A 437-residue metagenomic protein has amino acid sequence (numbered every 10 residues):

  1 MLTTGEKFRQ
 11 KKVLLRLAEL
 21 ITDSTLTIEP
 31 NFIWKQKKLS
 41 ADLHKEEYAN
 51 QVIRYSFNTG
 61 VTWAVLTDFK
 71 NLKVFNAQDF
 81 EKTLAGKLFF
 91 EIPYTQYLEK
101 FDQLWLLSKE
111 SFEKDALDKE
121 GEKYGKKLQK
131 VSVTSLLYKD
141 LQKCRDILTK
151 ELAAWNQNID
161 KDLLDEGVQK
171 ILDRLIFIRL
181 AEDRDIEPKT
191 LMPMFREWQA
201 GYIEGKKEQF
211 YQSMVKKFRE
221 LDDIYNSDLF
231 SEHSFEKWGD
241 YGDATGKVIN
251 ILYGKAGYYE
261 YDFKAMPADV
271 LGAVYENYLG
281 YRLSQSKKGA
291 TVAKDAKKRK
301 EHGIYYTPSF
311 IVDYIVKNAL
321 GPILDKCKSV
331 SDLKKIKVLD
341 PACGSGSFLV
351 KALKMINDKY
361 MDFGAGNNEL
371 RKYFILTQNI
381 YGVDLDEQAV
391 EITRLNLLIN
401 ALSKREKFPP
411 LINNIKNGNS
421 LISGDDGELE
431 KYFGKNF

Functional and structural regions predicted by a protein language model:
M1-W63, N71-K123, S135: A short, conserved, highly charged catalytic patch centered on acidic carboxylates
D23, K35, N50-Y55, D140 (+4 more regions): Alpha-helical scaffold elements adjacent to nucleotide-binding pockets in ATP/GTP-utilizing enzyme cores
F32-W34, V65, Y381, K416: Hydrophobic/aromatic beta-strand patches that form the interior of the parallel beta-sheet core in alpha/beta enzyme
L39-H44, T62-W63, K123-L128, A154-L163 (+4 more regions): Short, polar/flexible loop-turn hinges at active-site or ligand-entry regions and domain interfaces
A64-D68, A265: A structural signal for short, well-ordered beta-strand segments and their strand-loop junctions that often border
V74-Q78, L191, R394: A short acidic (Asp/Glu
K109-N357, V383-A389, G418-S423: Preference for the N-terminal adenyl/adenosyl cofactor-binding alpha/beta module
K334-K335, L339, L349-F437: Class I S-adenosyl-L-methionine-dependent methyltransferase module
